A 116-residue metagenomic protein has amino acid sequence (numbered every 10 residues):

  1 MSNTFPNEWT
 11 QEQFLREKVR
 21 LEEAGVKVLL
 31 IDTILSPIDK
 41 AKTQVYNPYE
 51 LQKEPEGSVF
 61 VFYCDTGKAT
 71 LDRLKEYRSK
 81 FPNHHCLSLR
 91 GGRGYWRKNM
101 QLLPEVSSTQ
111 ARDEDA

Functional and structural regions predicted by a protein language model:
M1-K40, S108-A116: Flexible, polar/low-complexity N-terminal or interdomain linker segments that lie immediately upstream of folded
E17-R20, P48-K53: Short, flexible, glycine/charge-rich loop motifs used to bind or transfer phosphoryl groups or to couple energy/partner
V26-V28, A41-T43, S58, H84: A structural micro-motif
T33, Y46-P48, L89-G91: Conserved beta-strand termini and adjacent loop/short-helix elements that scaffold enzyme active sites in alpha/beta
S36-T43, L51-E56: Short loop/helix-cap segments at secondary-structure boundaries that form the rim of catalytic
A41-Q44, L74-E76: Short amphipathic alpha-helical segments
L51-K98: Catalytic cysteine-centered active loop of the rhodanese-like fold, especially the PTP/DSP P-loop
P82-N83, G94, Q101-A116: PTP/DSP superfamily signal
